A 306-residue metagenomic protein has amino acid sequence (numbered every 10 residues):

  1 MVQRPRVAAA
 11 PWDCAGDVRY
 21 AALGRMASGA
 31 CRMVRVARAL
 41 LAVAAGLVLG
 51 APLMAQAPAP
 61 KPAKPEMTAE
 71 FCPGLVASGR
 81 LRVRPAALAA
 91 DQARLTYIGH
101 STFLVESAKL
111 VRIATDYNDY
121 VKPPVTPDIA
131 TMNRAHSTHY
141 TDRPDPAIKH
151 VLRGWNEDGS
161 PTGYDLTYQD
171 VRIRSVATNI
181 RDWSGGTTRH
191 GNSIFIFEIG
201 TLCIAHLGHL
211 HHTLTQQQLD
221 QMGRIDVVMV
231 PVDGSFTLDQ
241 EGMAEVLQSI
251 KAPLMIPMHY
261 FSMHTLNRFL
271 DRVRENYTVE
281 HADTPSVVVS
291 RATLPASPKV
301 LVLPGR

Functional and structural regions predicted by a protein language model:
V34-R38: Positively charged n-region of N-terminal signal peptides that target proteins for export
A39-P52: Bacterial N-terminal signal peptides
L53-R181, L202-L207, D226-V230, M263 (+3 more regions): Metallo-beta-lactamase
I180-I250, F261, T265-R268, R272: Active-site-proximal loop/helix segments of hydrolase catalytic cores
M255: Residue-level signal for inorganic ion chemistry
